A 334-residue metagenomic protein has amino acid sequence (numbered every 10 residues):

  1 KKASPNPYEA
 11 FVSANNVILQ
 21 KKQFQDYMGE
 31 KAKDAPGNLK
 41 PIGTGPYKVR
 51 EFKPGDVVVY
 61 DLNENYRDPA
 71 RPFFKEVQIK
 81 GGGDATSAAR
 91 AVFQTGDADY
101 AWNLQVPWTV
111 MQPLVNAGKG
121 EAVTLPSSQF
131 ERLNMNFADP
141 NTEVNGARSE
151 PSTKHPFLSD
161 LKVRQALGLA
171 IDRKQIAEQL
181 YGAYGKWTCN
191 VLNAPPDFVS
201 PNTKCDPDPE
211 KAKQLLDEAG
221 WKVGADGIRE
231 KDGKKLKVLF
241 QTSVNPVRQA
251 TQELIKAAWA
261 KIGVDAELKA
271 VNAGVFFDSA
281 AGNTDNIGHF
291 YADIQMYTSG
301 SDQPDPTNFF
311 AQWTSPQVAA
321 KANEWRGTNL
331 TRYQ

Functional and structural regions predicted by a protein language model:
K1-D26: Surface-exposed binding/hinge segments that line and control ligand-binding clefts or catalytic entry sites
A3-P5, N38-P41, P46-G182, K186 (+1 more regions): Extracytoplasmic/periplasmic ligand-capture domains
F11, M28, M111-L114: Generic hydrophobic, helix-prone segments enriched in Leu/Val/Ile
V12-S13, K31, D302-D305: Intrinsic disorder/low-complexity signature
K21-E30, V77, K162: Short, cationic low-complexity segments
E30-K40: Short aromatic-glycine motifs in intrinsically disordered, low-complexity regions
